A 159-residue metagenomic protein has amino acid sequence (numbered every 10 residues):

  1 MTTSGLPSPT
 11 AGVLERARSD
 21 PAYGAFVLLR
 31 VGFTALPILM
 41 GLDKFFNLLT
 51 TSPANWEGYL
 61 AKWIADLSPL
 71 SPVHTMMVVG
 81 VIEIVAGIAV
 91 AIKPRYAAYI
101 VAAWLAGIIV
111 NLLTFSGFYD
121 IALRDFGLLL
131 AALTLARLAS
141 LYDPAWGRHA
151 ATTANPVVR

Functional and structural regions predicted by a protein language model:
M1-T51, A65-V85, A89-R159: Extended, low-polarity transmembrane helix blocks
T50-L60: Short Gly/aromatic-enriched secondary-structure transition segments
